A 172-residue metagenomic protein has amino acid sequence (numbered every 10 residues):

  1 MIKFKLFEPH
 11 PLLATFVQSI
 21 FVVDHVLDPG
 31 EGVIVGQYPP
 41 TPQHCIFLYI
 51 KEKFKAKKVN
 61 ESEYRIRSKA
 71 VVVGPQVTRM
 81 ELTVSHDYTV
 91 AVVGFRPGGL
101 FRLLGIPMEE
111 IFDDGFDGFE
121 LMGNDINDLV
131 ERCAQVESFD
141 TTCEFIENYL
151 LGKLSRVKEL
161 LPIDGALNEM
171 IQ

Functional and structural regions predicted by a protein language model:
M1-Q172: Alpha-helical bundle regulatory/interaction domains
